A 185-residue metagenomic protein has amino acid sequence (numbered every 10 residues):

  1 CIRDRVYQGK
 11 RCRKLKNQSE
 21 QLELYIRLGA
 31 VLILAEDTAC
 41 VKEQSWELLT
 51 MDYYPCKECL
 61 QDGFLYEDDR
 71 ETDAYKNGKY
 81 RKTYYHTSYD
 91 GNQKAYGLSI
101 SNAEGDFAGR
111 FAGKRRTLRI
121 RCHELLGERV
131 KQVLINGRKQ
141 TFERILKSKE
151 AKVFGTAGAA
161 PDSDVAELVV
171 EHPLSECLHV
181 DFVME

Functional and structural regions predicted by a protein language model:
R3-K149, A157, P161-D164, P173-C177: Catalytic core of carbohydrate-active enzymes
E167: Extended ligand-binding groove/face enriched in aromatic
L178-F182: Short Pro-Gly-centered flexible turn/kink motifs
E185: Short acidic/polar inter-strand loop motif in beta-rich domains
